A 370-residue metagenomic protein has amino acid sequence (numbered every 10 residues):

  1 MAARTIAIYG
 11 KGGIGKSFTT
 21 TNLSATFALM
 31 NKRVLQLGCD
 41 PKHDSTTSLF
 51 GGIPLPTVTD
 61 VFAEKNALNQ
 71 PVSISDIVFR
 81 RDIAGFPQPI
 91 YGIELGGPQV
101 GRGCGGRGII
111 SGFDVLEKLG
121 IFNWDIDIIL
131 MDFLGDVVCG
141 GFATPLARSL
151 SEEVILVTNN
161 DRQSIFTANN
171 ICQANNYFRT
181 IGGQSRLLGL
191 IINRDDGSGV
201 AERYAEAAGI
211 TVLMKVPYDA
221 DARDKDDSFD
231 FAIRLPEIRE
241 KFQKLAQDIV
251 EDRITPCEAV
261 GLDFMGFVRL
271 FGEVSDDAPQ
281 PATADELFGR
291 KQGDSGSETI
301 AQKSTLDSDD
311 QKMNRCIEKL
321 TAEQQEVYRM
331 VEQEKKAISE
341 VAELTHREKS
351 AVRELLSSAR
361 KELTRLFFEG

Functional and structural regions predicted by a protein language model:
R4-P41: Walker A/P-loop phosphate-binding motif and the immediately C-terminal alpha-helix
T26-I90: N-terminal phosphate/diphosphate-binding loop that engages ATP/GTP or pyrophosphate donors across diverse enzyme folds
K118-I128, F133-D224: Conserved catalytic-core segment of NTP-binding enzymes
Y177-K291, S295: C-terminal lobe/tail of nucleotide-utilizing enzymes
I300-Q325: Amphipathic alpha-helical segment used for protein-protein interaction
V327-V331: A short pre-motif secondary-structure segment
S339: Residues within the helices of the helix-turn-helix
E343-E369: DNA-recognition helix of helix-turn-helix
